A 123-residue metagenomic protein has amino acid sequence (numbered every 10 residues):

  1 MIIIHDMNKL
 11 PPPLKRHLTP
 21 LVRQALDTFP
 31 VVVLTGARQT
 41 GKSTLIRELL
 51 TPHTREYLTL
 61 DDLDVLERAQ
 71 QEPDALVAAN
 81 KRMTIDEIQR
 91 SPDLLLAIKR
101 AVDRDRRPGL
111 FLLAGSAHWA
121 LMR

Functional and structural regions predicted by a protein language model:
M1-R123: Phosphate-binding site recognition
